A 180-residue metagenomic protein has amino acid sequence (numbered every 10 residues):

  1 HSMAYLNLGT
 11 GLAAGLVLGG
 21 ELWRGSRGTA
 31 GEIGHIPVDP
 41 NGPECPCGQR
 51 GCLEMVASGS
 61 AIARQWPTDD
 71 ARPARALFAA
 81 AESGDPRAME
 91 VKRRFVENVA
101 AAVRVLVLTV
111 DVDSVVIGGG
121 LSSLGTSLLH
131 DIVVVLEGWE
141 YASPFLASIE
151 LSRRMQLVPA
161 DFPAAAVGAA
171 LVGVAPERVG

Functional and structural regions predicted by a protein language model:
H1, P40-E44, Q49-G180: ATP-binding/phosphotransfer module of carbohydrate and carboxylate kinases, centering on a glycine-rich
H1-V56: Glycine-rich phosphate-binding loop of actin/hexokinase-like ATP-binding domains
